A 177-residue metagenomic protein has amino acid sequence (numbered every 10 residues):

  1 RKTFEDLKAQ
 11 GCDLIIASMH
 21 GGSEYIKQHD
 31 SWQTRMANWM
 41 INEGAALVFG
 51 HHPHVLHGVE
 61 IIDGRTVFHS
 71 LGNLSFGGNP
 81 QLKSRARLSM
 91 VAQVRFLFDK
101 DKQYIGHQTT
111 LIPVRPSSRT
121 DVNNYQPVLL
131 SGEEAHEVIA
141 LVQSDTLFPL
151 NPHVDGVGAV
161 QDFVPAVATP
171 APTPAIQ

Functional and structural regions predicted by a protein language model:
R1-Q177: Acidic, metal/ion-coordinating pockets
